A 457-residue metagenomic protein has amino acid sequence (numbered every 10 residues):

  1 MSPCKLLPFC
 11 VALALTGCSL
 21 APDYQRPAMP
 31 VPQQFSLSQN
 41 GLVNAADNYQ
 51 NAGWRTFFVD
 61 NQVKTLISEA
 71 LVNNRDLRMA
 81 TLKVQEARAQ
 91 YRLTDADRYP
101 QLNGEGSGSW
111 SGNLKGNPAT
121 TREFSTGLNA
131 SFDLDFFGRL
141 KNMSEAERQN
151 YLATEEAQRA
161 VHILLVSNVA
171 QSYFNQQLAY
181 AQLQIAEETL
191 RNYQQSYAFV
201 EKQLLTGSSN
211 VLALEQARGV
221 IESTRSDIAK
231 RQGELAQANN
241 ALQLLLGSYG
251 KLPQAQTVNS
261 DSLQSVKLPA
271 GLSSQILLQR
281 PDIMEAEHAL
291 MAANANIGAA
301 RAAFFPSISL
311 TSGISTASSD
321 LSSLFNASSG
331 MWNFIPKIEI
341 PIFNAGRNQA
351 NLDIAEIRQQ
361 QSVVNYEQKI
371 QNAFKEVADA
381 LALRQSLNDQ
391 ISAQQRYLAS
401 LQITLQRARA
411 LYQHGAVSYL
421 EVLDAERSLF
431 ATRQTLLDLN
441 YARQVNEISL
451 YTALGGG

Functional and structural regions predicted by a protein language model:
S2-V72, R148, Q232-L278, M284 (+2 more regions): Terminal intrinsically disordered/low-complexity segments used for targeting and assembly
S19, L140, E156-L272, L383 (+3 more regions): Periplasmic alpha-helical coiled-coil/stalk elements that build and connect Gram-negative outer-membrane
L37-A45, Y49-F58, S68, S107-N129 (+4 more regions): Small/polar, glycine/serine/threonine/aspartate-rich low-complexity segments that form flexible
T65, M79, E123-S125, Q171 (+3 more regions): Transmembrane beta-barrel architecture of outer-membrane proteins
M79, D95-A96, L134-H162, L212 (+7 more regions): Sec/SRP-type N-terminal targeting helices
L204-S208, Y412-A416, A453-G456: A short glycine-centered flexible hinge/capping loop motif at secondary-structure junctions
G207-N210, A373, A380, G415-Y419: Alpha-helical heptad-repeat coiled-coil segments that mediate oligomerization/polymerization in large
N210-L212, S418-D438: Short terminal targeting/anchoring segments
